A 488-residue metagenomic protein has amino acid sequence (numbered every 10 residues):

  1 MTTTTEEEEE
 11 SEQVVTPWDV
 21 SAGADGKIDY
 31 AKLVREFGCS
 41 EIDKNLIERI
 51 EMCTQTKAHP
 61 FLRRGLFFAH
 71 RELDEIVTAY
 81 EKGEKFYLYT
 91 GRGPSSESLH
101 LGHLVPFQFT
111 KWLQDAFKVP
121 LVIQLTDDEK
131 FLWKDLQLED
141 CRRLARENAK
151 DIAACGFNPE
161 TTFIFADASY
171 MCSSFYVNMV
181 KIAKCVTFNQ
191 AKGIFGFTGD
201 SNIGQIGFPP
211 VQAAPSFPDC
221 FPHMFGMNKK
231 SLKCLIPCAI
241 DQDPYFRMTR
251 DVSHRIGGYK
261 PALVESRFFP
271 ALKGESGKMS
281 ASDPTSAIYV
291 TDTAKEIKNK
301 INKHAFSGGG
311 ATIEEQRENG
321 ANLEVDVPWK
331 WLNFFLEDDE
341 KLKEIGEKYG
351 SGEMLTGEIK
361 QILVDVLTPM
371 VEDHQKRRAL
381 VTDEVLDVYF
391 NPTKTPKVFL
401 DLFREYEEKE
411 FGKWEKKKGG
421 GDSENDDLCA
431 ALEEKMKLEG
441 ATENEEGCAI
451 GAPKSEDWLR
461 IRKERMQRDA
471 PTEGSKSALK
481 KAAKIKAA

Functional and structural regions predicted by a protein language model:
M1-P94, C234, R250-N302, G308-A311 (+3 more regions): Non-catalytic terminal extensions that flank enzyme cores
T2-Y89, P94-F221, A449, K454 (+2 more regions): N-terminal Rossmann-like or analogous alpha/beta NTP/dinucleotide-binding catalytic cores that position adenine
L99-L104, K111, D127, L136-C141 (+6 more regions): Structured ligand/cofactor/substrate-binding pocket environments in proteins
K118, C220-L232, L336-I345: Short helix-capping/linker segments at secondary-structure and domain boundaries
V119, N158, G258-Y259, S307: Short, well-ordered coil loops that connect the C-terminus of an alpha-helix to the N-terminus of a beta-strand
D128-W133, T161-Y170, N202-M227, G308-E314 (+3 more regions): Noncatalytic linker/hinge segments flanking ATPase motor cores
